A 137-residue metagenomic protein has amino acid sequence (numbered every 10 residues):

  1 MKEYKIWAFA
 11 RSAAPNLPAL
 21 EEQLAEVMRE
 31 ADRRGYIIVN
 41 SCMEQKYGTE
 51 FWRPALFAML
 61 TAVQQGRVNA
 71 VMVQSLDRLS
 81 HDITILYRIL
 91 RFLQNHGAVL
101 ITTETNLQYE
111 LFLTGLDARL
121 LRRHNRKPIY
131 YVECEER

Functional and structural regions predicted by a protein language model:
M1-R137: Short, structured surface patches at the beginning of a domain
